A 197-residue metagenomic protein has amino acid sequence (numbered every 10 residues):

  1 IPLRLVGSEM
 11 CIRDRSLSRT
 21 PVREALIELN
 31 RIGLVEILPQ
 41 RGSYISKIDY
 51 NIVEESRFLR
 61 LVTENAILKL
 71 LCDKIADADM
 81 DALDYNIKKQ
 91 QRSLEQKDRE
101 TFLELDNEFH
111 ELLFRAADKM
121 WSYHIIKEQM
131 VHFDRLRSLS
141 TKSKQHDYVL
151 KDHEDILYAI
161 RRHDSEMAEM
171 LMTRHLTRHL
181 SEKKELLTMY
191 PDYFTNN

Functional and structural regions predicted by a protein language model:
I1-G7, C11-I12: Single conserved hydrophobic/aromatic residue that forms the stacking wall/gate of nucleotide- or nucleobase-binding
L26-I27: Short, hydrophobic-biased segments on the C-terminal half of alpha helices that form "recognition helices"
R31-Q40, Y44-K47: Beta-hairpin "wing" of winged helix-turn-helix
S46-D79, S122: Conserved segment of winged-helix/HTH DNA-binding domains
S56, D77-S138, K151-A159, M167-R178: Conserved amphipathic alpha-helical segments that form helical-bundle/coiled-coil interaction surfaces
S165-N197: C-terminal effector-binding regulatory domain of bacterial HTH transcription factors
